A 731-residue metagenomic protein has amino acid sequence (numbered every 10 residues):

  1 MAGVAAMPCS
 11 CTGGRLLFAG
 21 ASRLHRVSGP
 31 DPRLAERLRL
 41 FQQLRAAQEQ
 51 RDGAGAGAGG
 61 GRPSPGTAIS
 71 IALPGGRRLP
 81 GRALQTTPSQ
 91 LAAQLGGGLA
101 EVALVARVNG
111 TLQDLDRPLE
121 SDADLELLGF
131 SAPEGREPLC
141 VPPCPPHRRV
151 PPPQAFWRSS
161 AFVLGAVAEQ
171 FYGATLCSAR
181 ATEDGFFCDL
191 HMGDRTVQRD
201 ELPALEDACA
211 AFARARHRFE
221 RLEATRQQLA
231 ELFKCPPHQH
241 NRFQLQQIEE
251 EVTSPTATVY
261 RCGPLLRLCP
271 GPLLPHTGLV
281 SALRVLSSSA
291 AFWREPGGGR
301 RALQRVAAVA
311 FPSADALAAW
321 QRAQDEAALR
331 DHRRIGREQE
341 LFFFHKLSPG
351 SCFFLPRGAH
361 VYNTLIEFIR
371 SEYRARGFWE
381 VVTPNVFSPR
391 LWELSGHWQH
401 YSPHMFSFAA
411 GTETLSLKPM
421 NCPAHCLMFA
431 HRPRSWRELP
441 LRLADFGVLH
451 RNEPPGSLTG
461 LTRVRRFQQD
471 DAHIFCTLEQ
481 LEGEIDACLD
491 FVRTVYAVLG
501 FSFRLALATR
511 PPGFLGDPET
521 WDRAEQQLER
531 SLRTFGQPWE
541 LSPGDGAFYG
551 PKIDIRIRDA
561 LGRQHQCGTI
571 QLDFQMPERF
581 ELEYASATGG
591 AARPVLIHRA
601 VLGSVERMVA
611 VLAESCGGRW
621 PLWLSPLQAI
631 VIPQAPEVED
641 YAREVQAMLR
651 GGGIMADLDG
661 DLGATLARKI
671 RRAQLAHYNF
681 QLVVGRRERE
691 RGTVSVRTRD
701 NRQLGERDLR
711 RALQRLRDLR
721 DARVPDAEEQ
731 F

Functional and structural regions predicted by a protein language model:
A2-C177, D189-F731: NTP/phosphate- and nucleic-acid-binding module
R180: Structural signature of FAD isoalloxazine-binding scaffolds in flavoprotein oxidoreductases
G185-F186: M16 family metallopeptidases and their MPP-like homologs
